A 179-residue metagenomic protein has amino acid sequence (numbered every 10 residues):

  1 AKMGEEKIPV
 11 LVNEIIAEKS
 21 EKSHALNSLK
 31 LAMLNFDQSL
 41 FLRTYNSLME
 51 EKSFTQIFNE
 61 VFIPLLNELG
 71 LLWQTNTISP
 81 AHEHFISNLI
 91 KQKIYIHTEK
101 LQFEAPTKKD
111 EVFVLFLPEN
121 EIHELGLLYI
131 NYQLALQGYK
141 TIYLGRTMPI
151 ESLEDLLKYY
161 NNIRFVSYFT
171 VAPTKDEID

Functional and structural regions predicted by a protein language model:
A1-Q102: Long amphipathic alpha-helical segments
T77-D179: C-terminal regulatory/effector modules of DNA-binding transcriptional regulators
